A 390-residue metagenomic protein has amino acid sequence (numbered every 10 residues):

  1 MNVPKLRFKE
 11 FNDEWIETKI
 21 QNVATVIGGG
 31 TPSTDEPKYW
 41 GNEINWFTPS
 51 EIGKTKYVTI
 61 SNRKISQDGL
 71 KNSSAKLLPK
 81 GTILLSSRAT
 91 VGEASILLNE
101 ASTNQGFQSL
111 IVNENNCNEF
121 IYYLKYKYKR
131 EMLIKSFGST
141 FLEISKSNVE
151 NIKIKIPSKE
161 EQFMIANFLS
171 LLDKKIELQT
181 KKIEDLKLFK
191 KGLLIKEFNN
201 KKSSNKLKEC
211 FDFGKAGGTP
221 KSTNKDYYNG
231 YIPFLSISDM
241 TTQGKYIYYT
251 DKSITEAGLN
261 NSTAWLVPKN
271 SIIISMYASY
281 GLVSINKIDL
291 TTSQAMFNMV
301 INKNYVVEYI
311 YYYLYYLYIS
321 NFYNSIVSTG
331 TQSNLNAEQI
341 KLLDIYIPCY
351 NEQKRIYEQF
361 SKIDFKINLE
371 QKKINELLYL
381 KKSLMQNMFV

Functional and structural regions predicted by a protein language model:
M1-D13, L171-L207, K372-V390: Short amphipathic coiled-coil heptad-repeat segments
P4, S87, A101-Q108, Y126 (+5 more regions): A short glycine-rich beta-alpha junction/loop motif
K5-G30, N151, K196-G218, F234 (+1 more regions): Non-catalytic DNA-recognition/assembly elements of restriction-modification systems
N22, F163-K175, K191, K208-D212 (+1 more regions): Extracellular/lumenal glycan-associated surfaces
S33-T34, N72, K221, N260-N261 (+1 more regions): Short, solvent-exposed loop/turn positions at domain surfaces that link secondary-structure elements or cap domain
N42-E43, T48-S50, K54-Y126, S145 (+2 more regions): A short beta-sheet element
